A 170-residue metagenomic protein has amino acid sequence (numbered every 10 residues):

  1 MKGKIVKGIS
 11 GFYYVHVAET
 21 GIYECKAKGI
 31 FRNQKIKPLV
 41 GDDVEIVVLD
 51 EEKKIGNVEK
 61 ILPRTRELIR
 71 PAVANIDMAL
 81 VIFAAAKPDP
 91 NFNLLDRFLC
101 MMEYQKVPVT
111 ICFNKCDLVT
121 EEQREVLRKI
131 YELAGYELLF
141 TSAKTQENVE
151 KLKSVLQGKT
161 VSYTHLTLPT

Functional and structural regions predicted by a protein language model:
M1-F92: N-terminal accessory targeting/assembly segments
G8, A84, N114-K115, A143: Cofactor-binding loop segments of dinucleotide-utilizing enzymes, especially the Rossmann-like FAD- and NAD(P)+-binding
F12, R64, A86, F98-M101 (+3 more regions): Conserved, well-folded catalytic cores of nucleic-acid-processing and energy-transducing macromolecular machines
A74-I76, Y104-K106, L156-K159: Short loop/turn elements that form and flank the Walker-type P-loop nucleotide-binding site in RecA-like NTPase cores
A86-G135: Conserved C-terminal guanine-recognition region of P-loop GTPase G domains, centered on the G4
V119-S162: Canonical P-loop GTPase G-domain recognition
T164-T170: Conserved small/polar residues in nucleotide/adenosyl-binding loops
